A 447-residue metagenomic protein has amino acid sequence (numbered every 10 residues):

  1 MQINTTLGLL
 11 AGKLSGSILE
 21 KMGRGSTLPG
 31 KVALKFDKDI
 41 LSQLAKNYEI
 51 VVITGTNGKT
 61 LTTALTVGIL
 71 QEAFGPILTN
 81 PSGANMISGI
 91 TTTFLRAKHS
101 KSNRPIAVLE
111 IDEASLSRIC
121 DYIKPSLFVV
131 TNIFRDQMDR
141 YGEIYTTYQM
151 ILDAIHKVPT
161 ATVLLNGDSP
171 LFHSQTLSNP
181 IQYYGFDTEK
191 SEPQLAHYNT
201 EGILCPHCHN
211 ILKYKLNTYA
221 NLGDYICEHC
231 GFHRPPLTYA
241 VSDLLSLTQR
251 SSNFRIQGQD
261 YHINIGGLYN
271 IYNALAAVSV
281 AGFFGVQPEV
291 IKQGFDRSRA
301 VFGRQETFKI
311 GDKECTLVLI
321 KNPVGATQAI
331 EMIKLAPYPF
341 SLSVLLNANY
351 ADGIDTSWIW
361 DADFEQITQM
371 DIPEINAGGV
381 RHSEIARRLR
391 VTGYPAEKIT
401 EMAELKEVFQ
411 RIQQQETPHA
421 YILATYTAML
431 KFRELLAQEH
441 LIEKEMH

Functional and structural regions predicted by a protein language model:
Q2-L204: Phosphate-binding loop of NTP-binding sites
E110, T131, L164, N273 (+3 more regions): Residue-level signal for inorganic ion chemistry
Y122-N132, L222-P236, I265-D296: A conserved, hydrophobic alpha-helical segment in the catalytic core of large ATP/adenylate-utilizing enzymes
P170-S174, K190-E192, Y350-I354, R381-R387 (+1 more regions): Short, charged/polar "capping" segments at the starts of alpha-helices and the immediately preceding loops
D187-R250, N264: Cys/His-rich short segments
F232, L244-Q249, V280-T316, I320: Gly/charged, well-structured mid-domain segments that form the phosphate/adenylate-handling core of ATP-dependent
L319-K398, L441-M446: Active-site beta-alpha connecting loops in nucleotide-dependent enzymes
I422-H447: Glycine/aspartate-rich loop-and-adjacent alpha/beta segment that forms the canonical ThDP
